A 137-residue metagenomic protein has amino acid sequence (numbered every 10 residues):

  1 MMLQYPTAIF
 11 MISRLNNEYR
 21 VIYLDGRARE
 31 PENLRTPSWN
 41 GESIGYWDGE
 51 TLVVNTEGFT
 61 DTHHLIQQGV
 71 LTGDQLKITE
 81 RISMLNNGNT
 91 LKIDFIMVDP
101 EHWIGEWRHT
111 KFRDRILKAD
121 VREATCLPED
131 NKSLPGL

Functional and structural regions predicted by a protein language model:
M1-L137: PEST-like low-complexity, intrinsically disordered acidic/proline/serine-rich tracts that flank trafficking/processing
